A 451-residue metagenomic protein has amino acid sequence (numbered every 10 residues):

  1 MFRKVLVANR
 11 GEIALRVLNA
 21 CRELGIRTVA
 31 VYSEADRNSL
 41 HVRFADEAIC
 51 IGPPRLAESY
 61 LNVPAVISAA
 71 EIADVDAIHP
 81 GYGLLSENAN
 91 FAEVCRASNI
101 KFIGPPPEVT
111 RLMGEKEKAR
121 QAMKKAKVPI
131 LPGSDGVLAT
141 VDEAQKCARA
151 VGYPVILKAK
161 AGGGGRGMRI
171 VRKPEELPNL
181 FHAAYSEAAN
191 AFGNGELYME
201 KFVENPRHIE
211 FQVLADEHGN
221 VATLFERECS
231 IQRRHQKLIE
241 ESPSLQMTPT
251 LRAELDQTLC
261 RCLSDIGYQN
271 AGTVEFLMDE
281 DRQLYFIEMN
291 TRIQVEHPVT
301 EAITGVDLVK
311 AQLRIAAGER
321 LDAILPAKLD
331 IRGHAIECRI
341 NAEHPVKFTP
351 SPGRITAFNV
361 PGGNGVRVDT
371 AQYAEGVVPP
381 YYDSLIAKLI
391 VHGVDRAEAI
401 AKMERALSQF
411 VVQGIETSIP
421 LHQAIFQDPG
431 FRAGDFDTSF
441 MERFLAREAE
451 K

Functional and structural regions predicted by a protein language model:
M1-K125, L138-K146, E398: ATP-binding N-terminal substructure of ATP-dependent carboxylate-amine bond-forming enzymes
V7-I26, A48-C50, E71-A73, A89 (+6 more regions): ATP-dependent carboxylate activation and anion-phosphoryl transfer catalytic cores that bind Mg-ATP to form
A57-E58, T110, G167, H297-V299: A generic structural signal for short coil/turn motifs at secondary-structure boundaries
G133-S134: Conserved beta3 strand of the protein kinase N-lobe
P154: Active-site neighborhoods of enzyme catalytic cores
